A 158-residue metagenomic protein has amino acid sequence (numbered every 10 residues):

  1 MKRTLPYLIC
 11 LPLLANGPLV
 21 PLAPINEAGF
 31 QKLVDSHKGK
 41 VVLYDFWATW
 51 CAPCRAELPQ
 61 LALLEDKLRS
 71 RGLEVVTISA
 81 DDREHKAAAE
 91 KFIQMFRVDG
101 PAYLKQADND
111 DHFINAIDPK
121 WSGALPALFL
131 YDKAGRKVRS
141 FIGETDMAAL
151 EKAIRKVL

Functional and structural regions predicted by a protein language model:
T4-L14: Sec-dependent N-terminal signal peptides
P21-V42, E65: A short beta-strand-turn-helix
K38-K40, S70, V98: Active-site acidic short loop of glycosyltransferases
K40-V42, F46-W50, D82, A124: Short pre-active-site segment immediately N-terminal to redox-active cysteine/selenocysteine motifs in thiol-based
F46-L63: Conserved redox-active cysteine motifs that mediate thiol-disulfide chemistry, especially di-cysteine Cys-X(1-2)-Cys
G72-K86, V98-D108: Thiol-based oxidoreductase modules, predominantly thioredoxin-like and allied folds used for disulfide exchange
F92-L125: Short, internal strand/loop/helix patches that form the active-site neighborhood or redox-interaction surface
A124-L158: Thiol-/selenol-based redox modules, centered on thioredoxin-like and closely related oxidoreductase domains
